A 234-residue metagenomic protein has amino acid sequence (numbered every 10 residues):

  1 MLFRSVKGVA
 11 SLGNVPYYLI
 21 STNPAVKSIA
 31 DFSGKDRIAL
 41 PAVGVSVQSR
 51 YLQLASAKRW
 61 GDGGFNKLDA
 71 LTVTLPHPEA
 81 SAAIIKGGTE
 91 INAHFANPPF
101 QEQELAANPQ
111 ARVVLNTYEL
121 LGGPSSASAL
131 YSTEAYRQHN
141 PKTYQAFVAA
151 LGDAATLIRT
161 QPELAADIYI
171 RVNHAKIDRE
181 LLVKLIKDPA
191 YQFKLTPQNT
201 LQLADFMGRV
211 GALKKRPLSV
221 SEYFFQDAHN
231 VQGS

Functional and structural regions predicted by a protein language model:
M1-F65, A70-V73, N92, P98 (+1 more regions): Short, glycine-/small- and polar/acidic-enriched structural segments that line small-molecule recognition paths
P24-R37, H139, G208-R209, K214-L218: Immediate post-signal peptide segment of exported/extracytoplasmic ligand-binding proteins
Q53, E102-L105, L201-A204: Predominant activation on well-ordered alpha-helical scaffold segments within soluble catalytic domains
S56-P76, G87-N92, I177-E180, L213-V220: A local structural motif
V73, P78-I170: Pocket-lining segment of extracytoplasmic ligand-binding domains
Q138-K214: Secondary-structure end/capping motifs
M207-S234: Conserved C-terminal helix/tail region of periplasmic/extracytoplasmic solute-binding proteins
